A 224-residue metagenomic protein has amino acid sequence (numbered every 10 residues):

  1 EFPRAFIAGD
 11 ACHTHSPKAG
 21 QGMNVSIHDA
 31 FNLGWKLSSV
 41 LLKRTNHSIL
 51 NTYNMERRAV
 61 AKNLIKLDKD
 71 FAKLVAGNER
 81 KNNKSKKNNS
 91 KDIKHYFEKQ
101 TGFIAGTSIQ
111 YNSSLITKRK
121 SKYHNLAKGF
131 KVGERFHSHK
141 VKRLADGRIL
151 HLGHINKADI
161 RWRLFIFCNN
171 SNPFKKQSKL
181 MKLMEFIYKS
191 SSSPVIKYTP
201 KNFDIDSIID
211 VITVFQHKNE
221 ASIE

Functional and structural regions predicted by a protein language model:
E1-N51: Active-site-proximal cofactor/substrate-binding loop regions of enzyme domains
S39-E224: Helical substrate-recognition/capping region of FAD-dependent monooxygenase/halogenase enzymes
